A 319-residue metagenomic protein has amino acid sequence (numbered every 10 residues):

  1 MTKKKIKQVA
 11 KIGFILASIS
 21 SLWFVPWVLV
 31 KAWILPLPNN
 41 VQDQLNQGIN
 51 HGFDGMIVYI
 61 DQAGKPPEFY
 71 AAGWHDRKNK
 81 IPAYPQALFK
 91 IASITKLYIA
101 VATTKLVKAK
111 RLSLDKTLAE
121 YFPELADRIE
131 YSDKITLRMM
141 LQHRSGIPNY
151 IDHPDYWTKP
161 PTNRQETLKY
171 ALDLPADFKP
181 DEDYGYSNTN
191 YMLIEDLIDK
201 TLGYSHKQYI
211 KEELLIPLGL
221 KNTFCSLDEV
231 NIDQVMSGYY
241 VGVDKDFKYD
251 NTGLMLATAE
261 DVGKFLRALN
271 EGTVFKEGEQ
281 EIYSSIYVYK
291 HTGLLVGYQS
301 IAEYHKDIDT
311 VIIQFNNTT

Functional and structural regions predicted by a protein language model:
M1-A71, V243-T319: Catalytic loop of the DD-peptidase/beta-lactamase superfamily, centered on the K-T-G motif and neighboring
L37, V41, I91, T95 (+5 more regions): Hydrophobic (often cysteine-bearing) scaffold residues that line and stabilize catalytic clefts of nucleotide/cofactor
D54, N79-M139, F178-Y186, D250-G253: Short active-site loop at a secondary-structure junction that contains or immediately precedes the catalytic residue(s)
F69-A71, P82, T117-Y121, Y170 (+1 more regions): Conserved beta-strand positions that form and line the central face of beta-propeller blades
G73-H75: Solvent-exposed serine/threonine-rich low-complexity stretches and specific carbohydrate-binding patches
E130-I301: Short, surface-exposed loop or secondary-structure junction motifs that flank catalytic or metal-binding residues
